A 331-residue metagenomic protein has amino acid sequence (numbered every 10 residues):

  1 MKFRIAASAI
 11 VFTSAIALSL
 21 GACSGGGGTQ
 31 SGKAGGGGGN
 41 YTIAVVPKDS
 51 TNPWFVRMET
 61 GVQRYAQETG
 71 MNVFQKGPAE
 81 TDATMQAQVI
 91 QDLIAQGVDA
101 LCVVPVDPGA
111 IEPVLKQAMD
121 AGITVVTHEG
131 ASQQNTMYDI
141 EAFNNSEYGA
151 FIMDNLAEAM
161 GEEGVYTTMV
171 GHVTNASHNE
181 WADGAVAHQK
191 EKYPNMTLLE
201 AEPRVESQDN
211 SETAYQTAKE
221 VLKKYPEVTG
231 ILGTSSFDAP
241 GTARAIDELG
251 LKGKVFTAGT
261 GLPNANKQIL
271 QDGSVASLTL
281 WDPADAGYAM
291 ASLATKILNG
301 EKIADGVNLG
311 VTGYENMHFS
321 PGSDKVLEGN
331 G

Functional and structural regions predicted by a protein language model:
M1-T42, K116-I123: Short, low-complexity disordered leader/linker segments with a strong preference for bacterial N-terminal type II
F12, G39, A176-S177, Q189-K192 (+1 more regions): Hinge/cleft segment of the Venus flytrap/periplasmic-binding protein
S31, G109-E147, E158-A159, V165 (+3 more regions): Flexible loop/hinge segments that line or gate small-molecule binding clefts
Y41-Y65, T69, F74-Q88, V98 (+3 more regions): Extracytoplasmic "Venus flytrap"
I43, Q86, E141-Y166, E180 (+3 more regions): Hydrophobic alpha-helical segments within soluble ligand-binding/sensing domains
A44-V46, G97-P105, T124-H128, T167-T168 (+3 more regions): Periplasmic-binding protein-like
Q67-A79, V165-T168, E191-Q208: Short beta-strand elements in bilobed, periplasmic/extracellular small-molecule ligand-binding domains
V103-M119, A185, E206-I269: Hydrophobic alpha-helical
